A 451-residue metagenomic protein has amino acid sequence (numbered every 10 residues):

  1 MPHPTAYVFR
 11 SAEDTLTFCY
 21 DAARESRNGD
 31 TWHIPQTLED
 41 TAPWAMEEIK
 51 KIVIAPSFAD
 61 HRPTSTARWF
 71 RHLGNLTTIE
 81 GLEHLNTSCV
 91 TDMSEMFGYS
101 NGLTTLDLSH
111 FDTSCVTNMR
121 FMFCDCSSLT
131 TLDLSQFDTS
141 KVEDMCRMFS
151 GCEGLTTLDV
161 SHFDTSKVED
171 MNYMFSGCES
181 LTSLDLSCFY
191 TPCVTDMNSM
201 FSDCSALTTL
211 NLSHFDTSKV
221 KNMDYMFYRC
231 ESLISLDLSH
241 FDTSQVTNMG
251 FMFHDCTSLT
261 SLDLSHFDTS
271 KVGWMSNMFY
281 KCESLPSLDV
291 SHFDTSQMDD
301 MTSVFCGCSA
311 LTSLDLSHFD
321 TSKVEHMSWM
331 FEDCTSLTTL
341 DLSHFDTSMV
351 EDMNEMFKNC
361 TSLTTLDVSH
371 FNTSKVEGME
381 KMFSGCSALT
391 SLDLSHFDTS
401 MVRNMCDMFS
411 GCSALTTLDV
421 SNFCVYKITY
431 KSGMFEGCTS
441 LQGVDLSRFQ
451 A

Functional and structural regions predicted by a protein language model:
M1-A451: Negatively charged
